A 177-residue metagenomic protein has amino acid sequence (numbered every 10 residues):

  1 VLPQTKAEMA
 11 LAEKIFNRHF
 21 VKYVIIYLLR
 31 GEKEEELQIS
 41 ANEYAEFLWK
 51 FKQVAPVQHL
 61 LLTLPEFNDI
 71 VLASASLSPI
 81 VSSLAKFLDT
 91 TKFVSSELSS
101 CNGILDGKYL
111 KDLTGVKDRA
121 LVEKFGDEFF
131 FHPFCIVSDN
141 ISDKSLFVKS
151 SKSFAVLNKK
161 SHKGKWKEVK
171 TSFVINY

Functional and structural regions predicted by a protein language model:
V1-L60: A metal-dependent, Asp-based hydrolase signature
Q38-S40, E46-Y177: C-terminal cap/substrate-recognition subdomain and adjoining C-terminal extension of metal-dependent phosphatase-like
